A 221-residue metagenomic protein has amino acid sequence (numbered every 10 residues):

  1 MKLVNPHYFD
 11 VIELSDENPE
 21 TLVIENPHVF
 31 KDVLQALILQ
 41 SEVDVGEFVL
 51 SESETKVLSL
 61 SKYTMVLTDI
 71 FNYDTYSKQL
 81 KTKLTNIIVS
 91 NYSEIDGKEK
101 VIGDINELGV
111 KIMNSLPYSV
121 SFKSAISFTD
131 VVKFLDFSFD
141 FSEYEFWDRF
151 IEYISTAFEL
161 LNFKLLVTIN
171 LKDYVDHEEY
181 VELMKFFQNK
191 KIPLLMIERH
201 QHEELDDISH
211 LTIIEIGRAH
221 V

Functional and structural regions predicted by a protein language model:
M1-N86, V175: Glycine-rich P-loop/Walker A and Walker A-like loops and their local beta1-loop-alpha1 context in P-loop NTPases
I24, E159-D176: Conserved P-loop NTPase "ATPase switch" module shared by AAA+ and STAND
P27-F30, S138-Y144, N170-D176, H202-E203: Short acidic, S/G/P-rich loop/turn micro-motifs used as interaction or catalytic elements
I105-E145: Conserved P-loop NTPase mechanochemical-coupling segment
L135-L166: A mid-sequence, solvent-exposed acidic-amphipathic segment
D173-K191: Conserved Walker B catalytic segment
F187, K191-I208: Sensor-1/coupling segment of RecA-like P-loop NTPase cores
A219-V221: Conserved small/polar residues in nucleotide/adenosyl-binding loops
